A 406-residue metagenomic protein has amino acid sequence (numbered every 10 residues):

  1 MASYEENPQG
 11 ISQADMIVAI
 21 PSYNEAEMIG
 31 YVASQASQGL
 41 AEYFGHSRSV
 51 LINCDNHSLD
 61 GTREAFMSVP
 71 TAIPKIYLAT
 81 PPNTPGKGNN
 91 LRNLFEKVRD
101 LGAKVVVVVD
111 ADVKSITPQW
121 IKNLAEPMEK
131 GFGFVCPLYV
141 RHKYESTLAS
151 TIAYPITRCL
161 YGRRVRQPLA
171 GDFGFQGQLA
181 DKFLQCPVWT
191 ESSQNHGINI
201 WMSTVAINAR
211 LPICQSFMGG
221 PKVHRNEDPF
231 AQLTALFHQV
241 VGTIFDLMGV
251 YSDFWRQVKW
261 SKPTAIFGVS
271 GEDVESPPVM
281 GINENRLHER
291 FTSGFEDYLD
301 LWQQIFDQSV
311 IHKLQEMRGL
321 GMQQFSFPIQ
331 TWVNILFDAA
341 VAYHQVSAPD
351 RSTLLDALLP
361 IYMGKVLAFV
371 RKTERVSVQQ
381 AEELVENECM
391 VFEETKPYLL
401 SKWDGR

Functional and structural regions predicted by a protein language model:
A2-N7, E25-A41: Short, well-formed alpha-helical segments that are part of the catalytic scaffolds of diverse glycosyltransferases
I20, F44-H57, T80: Short beta-strand/loop segment that forms part of the nucleotide-sugar
I52, R63-N89, N93, K97-D100: Conserved donor nucleotide-binding strand/loop of the catalytic core
C54-R63, V113: A conserved acidic beta->alpha catalytic loop
G102-K114: Short beta-strand-to-loop acidic/aromatic patch adjacent to the donor-nucleotide binding site
I116-L138: Conserved donor-nucleotide/metal-binding helix-loop-beta segment in metal-dependent transferases, i.e., the alpha-helix
V135-T147: Short beta-strand-to-loop element that shapes/binds the nucleotide-sugar donor at the catalytic cleft/hinge
H238-R406: Terminal low-complexity segments of carbohydrate-biosynthetic enzymes
